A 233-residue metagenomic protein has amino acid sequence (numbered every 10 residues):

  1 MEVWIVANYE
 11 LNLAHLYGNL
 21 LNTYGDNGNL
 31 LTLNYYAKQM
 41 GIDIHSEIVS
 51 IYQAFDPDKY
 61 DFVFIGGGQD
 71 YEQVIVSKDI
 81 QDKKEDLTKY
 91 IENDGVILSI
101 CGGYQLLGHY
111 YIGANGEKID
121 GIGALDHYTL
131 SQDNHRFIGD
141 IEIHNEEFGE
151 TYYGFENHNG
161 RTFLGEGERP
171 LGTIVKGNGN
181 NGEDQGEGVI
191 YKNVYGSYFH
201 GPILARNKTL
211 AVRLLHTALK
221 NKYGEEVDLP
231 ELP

Functional and structural regions predicted by a protein language model:
M1-K89, A205-R206, A211-P233: N-terminal beta1-alpha1 cap of cysteine-dependent amidohydrolase-like domains
L11, F148-Y152, I190-Y195: Beta-strand-turn-beta hairpins that frame and shape the catalytic cleft of phosphate-ester-processing enzymes
Y17-N19, N159-R161, G201-I203: Glycine-rich beta-alpha junction loops
S46-I48, A124, G154-E156, V194-G196: Conserved beta-strand scaffold positions in the cores of enzyme catalytic domains, especially in NTP/NDP-utilizing
F62-G66, L98, G196-Y198: Structural motif
D70-N145: Cysteine-nucleophile active-site neighborhood
A114-E187: Pocket-forming structural segment of enzyme catalytic cores
N181-T217: A glycine-centered loop/beta-turn motif at secondary-structure junctions
